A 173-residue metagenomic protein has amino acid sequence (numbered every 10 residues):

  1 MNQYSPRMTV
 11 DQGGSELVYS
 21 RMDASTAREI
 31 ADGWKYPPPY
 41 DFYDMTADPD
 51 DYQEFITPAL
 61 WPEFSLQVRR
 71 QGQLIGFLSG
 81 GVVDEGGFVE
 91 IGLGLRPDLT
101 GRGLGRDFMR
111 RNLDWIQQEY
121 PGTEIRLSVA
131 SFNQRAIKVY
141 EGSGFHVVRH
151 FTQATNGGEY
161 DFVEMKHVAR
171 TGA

Functional and structural regions predicted by a protein language model:
M1-S25, A169-A173: Conserved N-terminal entry element of GNAT/NAT acetyltransferase domains
R21-T100, M109, W115-E119, F151 (+1 more regions): Acetyl-CoA-dependent GNAT
E63, Y160-M165: Short hydrophobic/aromatic beta-strand or adjacent loop that forms the aromatic wall/cage of a ligand/substrate-binding
G81, R126-S128, V148: Solvent-exposed beta-strand sheet faces enriched in polar/charged residues
G103: Glycine-rich phosphate-binding loop
R106, S131-R149: Conserved active-site alpha-helix within GNAT-family acetyltransferase domains
Q118-S128: Conserved GNAT acetyl-CoA-binding A-motif
R126-I137, Q153-E159: Conserved beta-strand-loop-alpha-helix junction that forms the acyl-donor binding cleft
